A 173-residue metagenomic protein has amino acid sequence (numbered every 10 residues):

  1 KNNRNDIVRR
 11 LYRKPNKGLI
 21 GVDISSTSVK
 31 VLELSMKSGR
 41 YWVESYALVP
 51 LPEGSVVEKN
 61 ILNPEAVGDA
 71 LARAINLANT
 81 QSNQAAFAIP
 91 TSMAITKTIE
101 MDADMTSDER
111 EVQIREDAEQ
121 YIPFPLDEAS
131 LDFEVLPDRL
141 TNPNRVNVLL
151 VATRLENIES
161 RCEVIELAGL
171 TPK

Functional and structural regions predicted by a protein language model:
N3-P50, N83-P90, A168: Gly/Thr-rich phosphate-binding beta-strand-loop-beta motif of the actin/hexokinase/Hsp70
R9-R10, I75-N76, D138-R139: Short, flexible, glycine/charge-rich loop motifs used to bind or transfer phosphoryl groups or to couple energy/partner
S26, L62, A66-A70, P90 (+2 more regions): Generic alpha-helix structural propensity
G39, Y46, S55-V56, L140: Oxyanion-binding/catalytic loops of NTP- or PPi-dependent enzymes
Y41, V57-K59, A94-T98: Switch/connector loops and helix/strand junctions flanking conserved nucleotide-binding motifs in nucleotide-processing
A47-N76: N-terminal phosphate-binding loop and adjacent alpha-helix
A78-Q81: Glycine-rich phosphate-binding loop signature in dinucleotide/nucleotide-binding domains
Q84, A88-K173: Active-site neighborhood for divalent-cation/phosphate handling
